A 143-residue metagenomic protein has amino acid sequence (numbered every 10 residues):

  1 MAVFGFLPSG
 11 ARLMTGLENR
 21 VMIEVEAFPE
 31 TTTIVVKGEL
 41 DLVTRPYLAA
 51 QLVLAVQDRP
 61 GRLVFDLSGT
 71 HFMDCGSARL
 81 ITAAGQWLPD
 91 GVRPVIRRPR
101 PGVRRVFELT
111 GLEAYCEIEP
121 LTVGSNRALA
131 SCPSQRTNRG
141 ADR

Functional and structural regions predicted by a protein language model:
M1-G76, L80-R143: STAS-like cytosolic regulatory interaction modules
